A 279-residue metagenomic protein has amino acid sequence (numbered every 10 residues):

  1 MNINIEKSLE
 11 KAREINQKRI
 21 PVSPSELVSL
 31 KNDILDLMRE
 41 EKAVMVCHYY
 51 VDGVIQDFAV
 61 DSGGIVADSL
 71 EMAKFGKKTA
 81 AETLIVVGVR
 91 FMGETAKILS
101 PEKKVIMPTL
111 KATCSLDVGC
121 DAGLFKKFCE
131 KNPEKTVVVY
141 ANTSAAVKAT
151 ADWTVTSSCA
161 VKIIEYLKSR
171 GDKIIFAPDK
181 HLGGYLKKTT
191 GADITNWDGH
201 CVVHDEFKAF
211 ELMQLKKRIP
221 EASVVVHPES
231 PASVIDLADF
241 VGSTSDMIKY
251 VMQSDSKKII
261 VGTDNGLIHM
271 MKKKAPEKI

Functional and structural regions predicted by a protein language model:
M1-I279: Active-site loop-to-helix "anion-binding N-cap" substructures in soluble metabolic enzymes
